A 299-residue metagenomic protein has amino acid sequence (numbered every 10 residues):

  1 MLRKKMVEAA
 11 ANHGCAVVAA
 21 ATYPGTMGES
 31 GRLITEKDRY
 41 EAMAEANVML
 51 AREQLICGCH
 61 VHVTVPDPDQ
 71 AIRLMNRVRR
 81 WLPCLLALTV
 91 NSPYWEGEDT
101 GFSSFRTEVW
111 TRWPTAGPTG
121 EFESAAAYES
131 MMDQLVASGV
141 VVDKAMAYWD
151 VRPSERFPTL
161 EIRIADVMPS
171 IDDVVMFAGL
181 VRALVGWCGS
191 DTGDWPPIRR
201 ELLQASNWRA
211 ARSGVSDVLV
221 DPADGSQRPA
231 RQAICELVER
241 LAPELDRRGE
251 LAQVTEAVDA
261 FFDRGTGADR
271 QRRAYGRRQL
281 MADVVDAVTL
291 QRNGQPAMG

Functional and structural regions predicted by a protein language model:
M1-H13, G28-R32, M43, W110-G299: C-terminal accessory/tail domains of diverse enzymes
G14-G31, E96-T100: Short, glycine/charge-rich beta-strand/loop segments that flank catalytic centers and engage negatively charged groups
A19-Y23, V65, T89-V90: Glycine-rich, histidine-containing beta strand-loop boundary motifs that form or position
I34-I56: Acidic, His- and aromatic-enriched active-site or binding-groove loops in soluble protein domains that engage sugars
K37-A44, V65-L86, P169-R182: Helical (often loop-to-helix) elements that flank the catalytic cores of nucleotide-handling enzymes
L50-Q54, V63-M75, E121: Short capping loops/turns at secondary-structure boundaries
E53-T64, R156-D166: Glycine-rich, often proline-containing surface loops adjacent to acidic residues and nearby aromatics that form
D67, M75-F122: An exposed, glycine/acidic-rich loop-and-rim segment of catalytic or binding clefts
